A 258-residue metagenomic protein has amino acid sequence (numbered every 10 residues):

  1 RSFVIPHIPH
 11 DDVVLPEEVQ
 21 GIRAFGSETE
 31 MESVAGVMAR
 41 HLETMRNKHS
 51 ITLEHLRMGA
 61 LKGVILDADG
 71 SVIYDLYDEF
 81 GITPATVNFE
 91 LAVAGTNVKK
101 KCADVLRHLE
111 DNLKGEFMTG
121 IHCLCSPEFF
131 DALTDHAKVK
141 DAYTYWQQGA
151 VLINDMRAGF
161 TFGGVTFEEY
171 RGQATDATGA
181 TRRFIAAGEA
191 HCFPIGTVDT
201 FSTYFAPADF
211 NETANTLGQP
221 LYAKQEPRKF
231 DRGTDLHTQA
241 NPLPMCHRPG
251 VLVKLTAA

Functional and structural regions predicted by a protein language model:
R1-F3, S33, R40, I73-I82 (+3 more regions): Short low-complexity stretches enriched in small and charged residues
R1-S33, L152-G163, Y170-R171, A177-A180 (+1 more regions): Peripheral peptide segments
P6-I82, N97, K101-D131, R232-Q239: Long, contiguous amphipathic alpha-helices that act as assembly "spine/axial" helices in icosahedral shell and virion
A60, D67-D75, D135, W146 (+2 more regions): Charge-rich, low-complexity amphipathic helices in intrinsically disordered tails/linkers adjacent to domains
P84-T86: Short, surface-exposed beta-strand/turn modules with glycine/proline-rich turns and flanking aromatic residues
N88-I185: A contiguous, surface-oriented mixed alpha/beta subdomain in the mid-to-C-terminal portion of proteins that forms
K140-A258: Sequence/fold signature of self-assembling virion shell proteins
